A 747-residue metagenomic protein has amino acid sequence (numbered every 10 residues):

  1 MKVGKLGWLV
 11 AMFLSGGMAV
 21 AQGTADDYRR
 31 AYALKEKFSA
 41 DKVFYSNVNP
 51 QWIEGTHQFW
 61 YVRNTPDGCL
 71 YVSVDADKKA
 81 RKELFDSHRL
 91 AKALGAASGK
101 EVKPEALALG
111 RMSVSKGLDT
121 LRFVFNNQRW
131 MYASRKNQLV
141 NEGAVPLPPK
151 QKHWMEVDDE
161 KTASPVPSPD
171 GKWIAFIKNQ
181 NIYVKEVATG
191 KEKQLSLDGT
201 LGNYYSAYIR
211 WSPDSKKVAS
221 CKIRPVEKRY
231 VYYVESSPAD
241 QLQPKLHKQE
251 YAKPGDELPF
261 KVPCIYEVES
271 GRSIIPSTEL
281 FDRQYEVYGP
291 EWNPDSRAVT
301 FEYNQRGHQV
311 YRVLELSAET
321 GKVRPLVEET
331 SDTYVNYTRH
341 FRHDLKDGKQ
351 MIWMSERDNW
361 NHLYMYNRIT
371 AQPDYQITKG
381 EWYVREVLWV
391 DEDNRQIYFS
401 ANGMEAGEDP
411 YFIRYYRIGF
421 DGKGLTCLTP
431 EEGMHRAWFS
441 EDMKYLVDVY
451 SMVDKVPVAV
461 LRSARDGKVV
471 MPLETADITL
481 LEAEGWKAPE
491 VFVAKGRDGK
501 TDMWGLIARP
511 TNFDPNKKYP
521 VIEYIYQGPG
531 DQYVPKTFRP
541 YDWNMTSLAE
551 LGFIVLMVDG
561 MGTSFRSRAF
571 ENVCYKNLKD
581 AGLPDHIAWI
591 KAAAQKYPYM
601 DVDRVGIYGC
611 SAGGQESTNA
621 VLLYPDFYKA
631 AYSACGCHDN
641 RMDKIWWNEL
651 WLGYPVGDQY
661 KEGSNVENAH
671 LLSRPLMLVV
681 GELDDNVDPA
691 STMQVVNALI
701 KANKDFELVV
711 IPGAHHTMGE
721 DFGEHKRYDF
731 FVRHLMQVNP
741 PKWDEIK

Functional and structural regions predicted by a protein language model:
M1-D26: Bacterial Sec-dependent N-terminal signal peptides
V3-L6, R129, L551: Intrinsic disorder/low-complexity segments enriched in polar/small residues
G4, T24-D27, D86, D580 (+1 more regions): A diffuse structural propensity rather than consistent per-protein peaks
A21-P457, L461-R462, M736-P741, K747: Beta-propeller folds
P50, S296, E302, M434-K747: Serine-hydrolase catalytic core recognition
